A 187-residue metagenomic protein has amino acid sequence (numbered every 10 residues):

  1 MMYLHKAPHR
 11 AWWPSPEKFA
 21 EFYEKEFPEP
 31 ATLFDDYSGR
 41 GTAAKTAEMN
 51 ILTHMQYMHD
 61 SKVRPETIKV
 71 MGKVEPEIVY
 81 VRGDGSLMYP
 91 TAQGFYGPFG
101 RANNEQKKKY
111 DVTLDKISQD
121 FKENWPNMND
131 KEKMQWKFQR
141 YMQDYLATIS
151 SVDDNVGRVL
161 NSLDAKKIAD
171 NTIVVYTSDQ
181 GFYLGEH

Functional and structural regions predicted by a protein language model:
M1: Glycine-rich ThDP/TPP pyrophosphate-binding loop and its adjacent helix/strand module within ThDP-dependent enzymes
L4-D170, V175-H187: Active-site-proximal cap/lid insertion segments
